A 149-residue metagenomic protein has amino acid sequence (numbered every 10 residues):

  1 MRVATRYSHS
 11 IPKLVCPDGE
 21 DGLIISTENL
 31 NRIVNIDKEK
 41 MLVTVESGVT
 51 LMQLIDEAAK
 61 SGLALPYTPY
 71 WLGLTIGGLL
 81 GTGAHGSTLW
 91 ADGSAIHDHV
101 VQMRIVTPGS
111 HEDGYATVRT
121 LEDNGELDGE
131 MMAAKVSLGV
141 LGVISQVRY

Functional and structural regions predicted by a protein language model:
M1-S47, M52-Y70, G83-H85: Glycine-rich N-terminal segment of FAD-binding domains in flavoprotein oxidoreductases, spanning the beta-loop-helix
R6, E46, I76, S137-L138: Alpha-helical architecture
D21, E39, I76, H99-V101: Residues that flank catalytic or metal-binding motifs in active/ligand-binding sites
G73: Short loop/turn segments at beta-alpha junctions that line or gate ligand-sensing/allosteric surfaces
L79-Y149: FAD-binding subdomain of flavoenzyme oxidoreductases
